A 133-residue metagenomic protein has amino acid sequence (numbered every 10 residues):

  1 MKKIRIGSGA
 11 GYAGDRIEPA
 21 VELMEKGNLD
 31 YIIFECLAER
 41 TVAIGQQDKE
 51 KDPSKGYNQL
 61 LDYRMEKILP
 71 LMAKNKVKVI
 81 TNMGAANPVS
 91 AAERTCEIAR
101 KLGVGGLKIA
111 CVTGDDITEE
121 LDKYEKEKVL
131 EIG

Functional and structural regions predicted by a protein language model:
M1-E131: Metallocofactor- and cofactor-centric catalytic cores in central/energy metabolism, strongly enriched
